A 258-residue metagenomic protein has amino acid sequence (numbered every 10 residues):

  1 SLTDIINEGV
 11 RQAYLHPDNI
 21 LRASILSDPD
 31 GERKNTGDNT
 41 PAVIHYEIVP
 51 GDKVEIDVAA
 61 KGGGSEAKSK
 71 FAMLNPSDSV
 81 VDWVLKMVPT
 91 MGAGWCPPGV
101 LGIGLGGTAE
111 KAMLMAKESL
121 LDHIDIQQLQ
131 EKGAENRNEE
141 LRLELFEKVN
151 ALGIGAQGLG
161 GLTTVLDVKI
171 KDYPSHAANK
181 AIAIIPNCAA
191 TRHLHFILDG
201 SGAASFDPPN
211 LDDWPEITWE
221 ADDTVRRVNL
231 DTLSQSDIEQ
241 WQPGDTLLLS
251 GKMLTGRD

Functional and structural regions predicted by a protein language model:
S1-D4, E8, G37-D38, G51-E131 (+1 more regions): Conserved mixed alpha/beta catalytic, RNA-binding, or beta-rich assembly cores of soluble enzyme, regulatory
S1-E8, Q12-P17, K53-E55, N75 (+6 more regions): Metallocofactor- and cofactor-centric catalytic cores in central/energy metabolism, strongly enriched
S1-P50, D57-A59: A generic, well-ordered mixed alpha/beta core segment in the N-terminal half of proteins
L15-P29, T90-G102, Q127-N138, L152-D167 (+1 more regions): Flexible, glycine/charged-enriched surface loops at secondary-structure junctions
D28-R33, L105-E110, E147, K171-Y173: Short, conserved secondary-structure transition motifs
G31-N35, P41-V49, V88-A93, I154-L159 (+4 more regions): A generic local secondary-structure boundary/capping motif
T40-A42, D52-V58, P97-L101, L162-V168 (+6 more regions): Structural beta-strand/beta-sheet cores of well-ordered domains, especially the beta-sheet scaffolds that support
Q127-T218: Domain-length cofactor-binding catalytic modules of enzymes
